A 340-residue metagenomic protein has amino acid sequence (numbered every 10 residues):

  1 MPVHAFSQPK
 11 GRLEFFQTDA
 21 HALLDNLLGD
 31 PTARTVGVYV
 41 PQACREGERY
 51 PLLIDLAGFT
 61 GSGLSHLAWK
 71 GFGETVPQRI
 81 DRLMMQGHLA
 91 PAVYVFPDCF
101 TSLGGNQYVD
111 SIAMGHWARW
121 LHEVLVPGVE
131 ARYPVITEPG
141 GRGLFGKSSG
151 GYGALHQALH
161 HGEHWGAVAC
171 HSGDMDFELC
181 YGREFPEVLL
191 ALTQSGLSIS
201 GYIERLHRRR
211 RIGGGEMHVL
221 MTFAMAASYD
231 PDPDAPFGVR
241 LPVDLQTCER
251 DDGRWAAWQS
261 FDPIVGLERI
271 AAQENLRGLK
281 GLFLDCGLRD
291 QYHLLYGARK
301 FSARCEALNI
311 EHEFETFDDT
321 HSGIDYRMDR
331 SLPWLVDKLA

Functional and structural regions predicted by a protein language model:
M1-A340: Non-catalytic cap/lid and distal C-terminal segments of serine-dependent acyl enzymes
